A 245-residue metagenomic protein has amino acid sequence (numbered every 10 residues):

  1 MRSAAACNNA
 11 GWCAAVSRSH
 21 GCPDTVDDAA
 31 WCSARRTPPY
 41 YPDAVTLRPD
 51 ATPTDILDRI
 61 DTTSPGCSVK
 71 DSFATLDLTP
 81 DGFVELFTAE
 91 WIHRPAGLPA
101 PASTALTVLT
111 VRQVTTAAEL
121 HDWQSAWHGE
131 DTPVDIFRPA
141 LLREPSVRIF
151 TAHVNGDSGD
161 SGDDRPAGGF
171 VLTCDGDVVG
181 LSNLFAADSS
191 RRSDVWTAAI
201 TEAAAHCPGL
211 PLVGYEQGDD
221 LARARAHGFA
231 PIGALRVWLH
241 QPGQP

Functional and structural regions predicted by a protein language model:
M1-G21, A34-R36, P95-P101, T173-D175 (+1 more regions): Terminal substrate-recognition subdomain of acyl/acetyltransferases
M1-T63, S72, G129-S146: N-terminal charged segments
L47-A117, L212-A222, F229-Q241: Acyl-donor-binding surface of acyltransferase catalytic domains
P53-D55, A186-H206: Conserved acetyl-CoA-binding loop-helix of GNAT-fold acetyltransferases
I56-S64, W127, I200-P208: Alpha-helix C-terminal capping segments
T116-A126: A short, well-structured alpha-helix characteristic of acyl/acetyltransferase catalytic modules
T132-D157, G162-A187, G233: A conserved beta-strand-loop-helix scaffold within acyl/acetyltransferase catalytic domains
